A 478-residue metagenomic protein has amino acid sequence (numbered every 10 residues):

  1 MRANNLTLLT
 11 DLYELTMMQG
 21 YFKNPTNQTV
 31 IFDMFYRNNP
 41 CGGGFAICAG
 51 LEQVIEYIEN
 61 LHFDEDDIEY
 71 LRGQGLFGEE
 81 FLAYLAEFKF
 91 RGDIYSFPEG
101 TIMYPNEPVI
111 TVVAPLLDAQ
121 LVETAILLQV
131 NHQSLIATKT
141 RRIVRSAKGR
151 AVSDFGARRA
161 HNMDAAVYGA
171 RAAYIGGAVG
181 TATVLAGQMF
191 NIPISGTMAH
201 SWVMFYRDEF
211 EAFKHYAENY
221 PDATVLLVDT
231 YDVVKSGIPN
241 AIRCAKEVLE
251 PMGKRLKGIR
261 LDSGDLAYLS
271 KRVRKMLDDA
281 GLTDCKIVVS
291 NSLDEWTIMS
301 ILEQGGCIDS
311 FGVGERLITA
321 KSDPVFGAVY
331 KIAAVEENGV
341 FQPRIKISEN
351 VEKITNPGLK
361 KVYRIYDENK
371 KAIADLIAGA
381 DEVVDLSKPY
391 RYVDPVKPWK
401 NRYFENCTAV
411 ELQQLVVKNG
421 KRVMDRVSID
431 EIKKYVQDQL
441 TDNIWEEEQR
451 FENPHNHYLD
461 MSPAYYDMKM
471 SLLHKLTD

Functional and structural regions predicted by a protein language model:
M1-Q28, C41-G43, A280, L293-D478: Gly/Ser/Thr/Ala-enriched C-terminal appendages of enzymes
M1-T29, N38-P40, L76, L82-R91 (+6 more regions): Buried, small/hydrophobic-residue-enriched core segments of structured protein domains
T26, V30-A86: N-terminal, Lys/Arg-enriched amphipathic/low-complexity engagement segments that precede the first folded domain
M34, N38, E69, E107-V122 (+8 more regions): Non-catalytic helical/linker scaffolds that mediate oligomerization, partner binding, and domain coupling around large
E56-N60, S96-P98, M103: An N-terminal, globular interaction/scaffold subdomain
Q74-L82, N162, K388-V396: Short, positively charged
I94-G100, C407-L412: Short acidic, Pro/Gly- and aromatic-enriched capping/linker segments at domain boundaries
G196, V288, D309-G312: Short hydrophobic alpha-helical runs that function as membrane-insertion/retention elements
